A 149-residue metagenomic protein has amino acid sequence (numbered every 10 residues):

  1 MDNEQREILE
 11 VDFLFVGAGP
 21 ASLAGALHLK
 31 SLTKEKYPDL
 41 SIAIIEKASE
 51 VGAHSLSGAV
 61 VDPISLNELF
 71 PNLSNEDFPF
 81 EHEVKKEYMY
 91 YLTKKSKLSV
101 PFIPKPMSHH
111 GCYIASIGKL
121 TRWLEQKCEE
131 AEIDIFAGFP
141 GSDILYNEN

Functional and structural regions predicted by a protein language model:
M1-V16, C128, E132-F139: Glycine/serine-rich loop-strand microenvironments at binding/catalytic pocket rims
I8-A43: N-terminal Rossmann-like FAD-binding beta1-loop-alpha1 element of flavoenzymes
D12-L14, E46-A53, H109: A short glycine/serine-rich beta->alpha loop
A21, F80-N149: Feature captures the FAD/FMN-dependent oxidoreductase FAD-binding
H28, S65-E68, W123: Alpha-helical scaffold segments in soluble metabolic enzymes
D39, K47-K95: N-terminal FAD cofactor-binding segment of flavoenzymes
I42-I44, I135-F136: Conserved beta-strand scaffold positions in the cores of enzyme catalytic domains, especially in NTP/NDP-utilizing
